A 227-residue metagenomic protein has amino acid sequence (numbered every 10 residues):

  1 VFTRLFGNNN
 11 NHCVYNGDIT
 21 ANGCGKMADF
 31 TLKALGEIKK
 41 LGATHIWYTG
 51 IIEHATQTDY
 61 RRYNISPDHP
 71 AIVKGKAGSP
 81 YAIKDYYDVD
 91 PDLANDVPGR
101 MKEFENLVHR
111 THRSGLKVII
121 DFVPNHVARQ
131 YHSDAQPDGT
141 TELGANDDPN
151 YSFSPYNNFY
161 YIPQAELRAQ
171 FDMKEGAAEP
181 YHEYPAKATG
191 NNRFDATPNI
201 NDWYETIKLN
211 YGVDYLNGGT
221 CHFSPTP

Functional and structural regions predicted by a protein language model:
V1-K117, N125-V127, Y131-Q136, T140-N150 (+4 more regions): N-terminal structural segment of carbohydrate-active enzymes
N150-S152, Y160: Active-site or metal-binding loop neighborhoods of secreted/extracellular toxin and effector enzymes
